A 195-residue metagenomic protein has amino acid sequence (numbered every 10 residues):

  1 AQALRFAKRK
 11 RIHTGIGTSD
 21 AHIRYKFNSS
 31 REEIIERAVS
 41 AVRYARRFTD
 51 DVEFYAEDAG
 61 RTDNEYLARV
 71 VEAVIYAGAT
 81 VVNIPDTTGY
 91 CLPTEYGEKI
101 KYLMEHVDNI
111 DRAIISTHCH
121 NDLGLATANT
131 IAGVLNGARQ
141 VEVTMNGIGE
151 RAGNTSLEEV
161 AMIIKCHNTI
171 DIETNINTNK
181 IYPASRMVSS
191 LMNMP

Functional and structural regions predicted by a protein language model:
A1-P195: Catalytic cores and adjacent flexible loops of soluble metabolic enzymes that perform enolate/carbanion chemistry on
